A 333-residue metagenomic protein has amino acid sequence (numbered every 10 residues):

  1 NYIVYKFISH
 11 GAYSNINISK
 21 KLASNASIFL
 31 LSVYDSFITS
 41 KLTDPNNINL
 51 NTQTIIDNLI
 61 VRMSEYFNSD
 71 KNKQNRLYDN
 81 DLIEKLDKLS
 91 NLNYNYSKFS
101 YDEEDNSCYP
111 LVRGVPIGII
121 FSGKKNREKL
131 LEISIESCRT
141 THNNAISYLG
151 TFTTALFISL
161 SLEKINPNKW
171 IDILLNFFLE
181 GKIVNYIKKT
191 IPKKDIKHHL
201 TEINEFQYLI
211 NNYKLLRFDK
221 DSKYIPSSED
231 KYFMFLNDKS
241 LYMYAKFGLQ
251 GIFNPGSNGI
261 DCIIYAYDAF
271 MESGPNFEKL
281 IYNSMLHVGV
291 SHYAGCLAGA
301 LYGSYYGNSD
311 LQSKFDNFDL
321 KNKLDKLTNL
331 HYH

Functional and structural regions predicted by a protein language model:
N1-H333: Structured, active/binding-site neighborhoods that engage oxygen-rich ligands
